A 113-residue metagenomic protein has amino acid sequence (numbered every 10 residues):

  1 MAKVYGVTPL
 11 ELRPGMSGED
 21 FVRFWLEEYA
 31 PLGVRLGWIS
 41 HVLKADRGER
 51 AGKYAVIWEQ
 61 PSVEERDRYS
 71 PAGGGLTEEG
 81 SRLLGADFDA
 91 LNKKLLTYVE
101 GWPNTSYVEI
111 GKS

Functional and structural regions predicted by a protein language model:
M1-V4, R47-R50: Short, flexible turn/loop "capping" segments at secondary-structure junctions
K3-E11: Active-site-flanking beta-strand signature of metal-NTP-handling nucleotidyl enzymes and homologous cyclase-like
E11-R23: Short, surface-exposed ligand-recognition loops at beta-strand->loop->(often short) alpha-helix junctions that present
E27-H41, E49-R50, E59-S113: An amphipathic, aromatic/His-enriched active-site/gating alpha helix that lines ligand/cofactor pockets
K53: Surface-exposed aromatic
